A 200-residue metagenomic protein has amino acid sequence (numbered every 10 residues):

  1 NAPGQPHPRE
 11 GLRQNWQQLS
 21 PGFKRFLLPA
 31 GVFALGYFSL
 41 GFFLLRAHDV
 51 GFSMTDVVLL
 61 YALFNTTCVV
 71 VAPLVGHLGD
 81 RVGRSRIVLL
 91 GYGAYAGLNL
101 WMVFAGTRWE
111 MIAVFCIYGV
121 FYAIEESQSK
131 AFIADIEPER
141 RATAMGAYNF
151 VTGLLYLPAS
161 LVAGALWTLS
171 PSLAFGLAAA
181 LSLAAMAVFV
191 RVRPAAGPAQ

Functional and structural regions predicted by a protein language model:
N1, G176-Q200: Multi-pass alpha-helical transporter architecture, strongest for 12-TM Major Facilitator/SLC carriers used
N1-P29: Juxtamembrane intracellular "pre-TM" segments in multi-pass secondary transporters
F23-L60: Helix-loop boundary and gating motifs at the non-cytosolic
N65-P73, G153-L157: Residue-level signature of mid-helix packing/kink "hotspots" within the transmembrane helices of 12-pass Major
V71-G83, W167: Helix-to-loop junctions at the C-terminal end of transmembrane segments in multipass secondary transporters
R86-W101: Structural signature of the two symmetry-related core transmembrane helices
V103-V114: Helix-loop junctions at membrane interfaces in 12-TM secondary transporters
I124-E137: Intracellular juxtamembrane helix-capping segments at the cytosolic ends of symmetry-related transmembrane helices
